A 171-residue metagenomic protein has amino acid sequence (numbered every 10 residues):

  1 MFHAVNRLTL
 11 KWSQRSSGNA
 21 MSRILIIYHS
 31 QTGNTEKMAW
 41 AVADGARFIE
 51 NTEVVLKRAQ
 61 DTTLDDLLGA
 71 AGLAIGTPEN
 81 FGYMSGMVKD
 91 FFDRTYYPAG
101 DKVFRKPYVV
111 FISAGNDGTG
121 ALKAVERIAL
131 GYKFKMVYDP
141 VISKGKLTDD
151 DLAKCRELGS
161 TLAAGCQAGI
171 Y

Functional and structural regions predicted by a protein language model:
S22-A46: N-terminal beta1-alpha1 ligand-phosphate binding loop
I27-H29, K57, F111: Short hydrophobic segments within beta-strands
A39-T52, L130-K135: Short helix-loop-beta junction
I49, T63, K135-Y171: Glycine-rich phosphate/pyrophosphate-binding loop and the adjoining helix
N51-D61: A short beta-strand-loop structural module common to alpha/beta enzyme folds
A59-Y138: Helix-loop-strand module that forms the ligand-binding subsite of alpha/beta enzymes
